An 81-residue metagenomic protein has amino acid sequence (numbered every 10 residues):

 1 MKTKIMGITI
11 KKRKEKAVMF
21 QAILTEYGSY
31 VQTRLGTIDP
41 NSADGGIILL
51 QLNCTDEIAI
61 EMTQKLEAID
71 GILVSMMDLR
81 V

Functional and structural regions predicted by a protein language model:
M1-V81: Long, contiguous binding/interaction regions
